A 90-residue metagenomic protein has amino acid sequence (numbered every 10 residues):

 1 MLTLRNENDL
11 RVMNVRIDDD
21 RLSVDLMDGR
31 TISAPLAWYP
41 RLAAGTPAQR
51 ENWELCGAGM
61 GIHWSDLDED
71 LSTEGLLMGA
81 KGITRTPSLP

Functional and structural regions predicted by a protein language model:
M1-P90: Motif-centric detector for short Cys/His coordination patterns
